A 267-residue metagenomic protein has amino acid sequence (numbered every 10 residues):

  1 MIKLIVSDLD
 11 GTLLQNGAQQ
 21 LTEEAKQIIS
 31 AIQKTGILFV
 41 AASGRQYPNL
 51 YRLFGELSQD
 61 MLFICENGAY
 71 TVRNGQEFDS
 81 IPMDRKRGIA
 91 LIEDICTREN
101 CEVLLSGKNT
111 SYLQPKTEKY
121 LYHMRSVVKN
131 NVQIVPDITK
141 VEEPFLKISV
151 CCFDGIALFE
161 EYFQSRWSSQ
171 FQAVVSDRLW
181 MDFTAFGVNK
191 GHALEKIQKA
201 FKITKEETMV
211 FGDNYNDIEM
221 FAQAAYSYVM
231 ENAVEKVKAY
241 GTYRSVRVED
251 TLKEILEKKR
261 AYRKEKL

Functional and structural regions predicted by a protein language model:
M1-L4, T22, D182-L267: Mg2+-dependent phosphoryl-transfer enzymes with acidic/Ser/Thr/Gly-rich catalytic loops
M1-S7, S30, K34: Non-catalytic pre-domain segments flanking phosphatase-related domains
K3-A18, F221: Asp-based phosphoryl-transfer active-site loop
E23-K119: Active-site phosphate-binding/coordination module
I32, N67, I148, F221 (+1 more regions): Residue-level signal for inorganic ion chemistry
G36-V40, Q59-M61, L146-K147, E206-T208 (+1 more regions): Short active-site oxyanion
L50-F54, F159, F163, F221 (+1 more regions): Hydrophobic packing residues within well-ordered alpha-helices of enzyme cores
E99-F211, I218-M220, N232: Conserved acidic, metal-coordinating active-site core of Asp-based, Mg2+-dependent phosphoryl-transfer enzymes
